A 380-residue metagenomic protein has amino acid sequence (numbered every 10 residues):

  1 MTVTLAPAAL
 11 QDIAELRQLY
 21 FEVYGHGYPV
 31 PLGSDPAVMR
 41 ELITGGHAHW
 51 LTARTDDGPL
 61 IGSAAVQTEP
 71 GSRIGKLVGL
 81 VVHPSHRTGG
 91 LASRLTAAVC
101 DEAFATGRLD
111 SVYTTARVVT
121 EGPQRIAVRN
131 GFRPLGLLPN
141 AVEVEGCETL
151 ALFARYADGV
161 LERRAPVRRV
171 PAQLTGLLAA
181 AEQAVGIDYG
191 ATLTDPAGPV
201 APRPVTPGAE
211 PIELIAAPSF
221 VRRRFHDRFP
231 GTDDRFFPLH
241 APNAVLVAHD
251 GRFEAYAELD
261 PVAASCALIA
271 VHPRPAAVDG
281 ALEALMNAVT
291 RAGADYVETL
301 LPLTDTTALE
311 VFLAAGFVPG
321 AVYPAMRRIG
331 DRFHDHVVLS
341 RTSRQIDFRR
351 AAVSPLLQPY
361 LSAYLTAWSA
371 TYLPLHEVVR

Functional and structural regions predicted by a protein language model:
M1-S34, T52-D57, A151, G159 (+2 more regions): Short amphipathic alpha-helix that is part of the acyltransferase structural core
R17-P84, P230-S265, V271-P273: A conserved beta-strand-loop-helix scaffold within acyl/acetyltransferase catalytic domains
V82, T88-A103, R129, A276-V289: Conserved acetyl-CoA-binding loop-helix of GNAT-fold acetyltransferases
A103-A116, R291-L301: Conserved GNAT acetyl-CoA-binding A-motif
Y113-T115, G131-L150, V318-D331: Conserved catalytic-core motifs of GNAT/GCN5-like acyltransferases
I126-A127, F312: Conserved active-site tyrosine of GNAT-family acetyltransferases
Y189-E298: Non-catalytic interaction/regulatory modules that flank or connect domains
D279-R380: Non-catalytic C-terminal interaction regions
